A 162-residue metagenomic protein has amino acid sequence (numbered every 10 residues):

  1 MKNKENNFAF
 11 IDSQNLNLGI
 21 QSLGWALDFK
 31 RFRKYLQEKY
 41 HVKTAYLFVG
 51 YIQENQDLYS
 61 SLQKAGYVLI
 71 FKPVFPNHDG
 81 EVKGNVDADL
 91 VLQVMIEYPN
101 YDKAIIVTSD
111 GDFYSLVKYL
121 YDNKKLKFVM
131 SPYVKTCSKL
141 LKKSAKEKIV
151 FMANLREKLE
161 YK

Functional and structural regions predicted by a protein language model:
M1-V86, Y119-D122, L126, P132-Y133: Domain-level signal for Mg2+-assisted phosphodiester chemistry and nucleotide/NA-binding surfaces in nucleic-acid
E54, H78, F113, T136 (+1 more regions): Flexible, glycine-rich phosphate/dinucleotide-binding loops and adjacent beta-alpha linkers at cofactor/substrate
L62-Q63, V82-L90, K142-S144, Y161-K162: Short, surface-exposed amphipathic charged segments that create phosphate/polyanion-binding patches used for binding
V68, A104, K148-I149: Short, well-ordered beta-strand core segments
G84-I96, A145-N154: Short, structured secondary-structure boundary patches
V91-T136: A glycine-rich beta-strand to alpha-helix segment that forms a phosphate/ribose-binding loop at ligand/cofactor sites
V117-K162: Acidic, PIN/NYN-like endoribonuclease modules and their adjacent C-terminal/linker elements
